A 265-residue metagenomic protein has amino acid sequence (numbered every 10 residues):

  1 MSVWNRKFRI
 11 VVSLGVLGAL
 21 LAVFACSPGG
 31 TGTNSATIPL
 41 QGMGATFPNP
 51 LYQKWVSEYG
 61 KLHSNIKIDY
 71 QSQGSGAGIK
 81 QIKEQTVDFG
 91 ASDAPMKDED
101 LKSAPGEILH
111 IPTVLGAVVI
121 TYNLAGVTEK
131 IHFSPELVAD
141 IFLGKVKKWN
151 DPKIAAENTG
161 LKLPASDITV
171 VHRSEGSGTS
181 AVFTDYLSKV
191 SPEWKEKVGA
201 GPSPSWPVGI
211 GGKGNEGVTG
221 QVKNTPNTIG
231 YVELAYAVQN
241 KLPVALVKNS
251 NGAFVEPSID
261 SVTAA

Functional and structural regions predicted by a protein language model:
M1-P39: Short, low-complexity disordered leader/linker segments with a strong preference for bacterial N-terminal type II
C26-A265: Flexible loop/hinge segments at secondary-structure junctions
